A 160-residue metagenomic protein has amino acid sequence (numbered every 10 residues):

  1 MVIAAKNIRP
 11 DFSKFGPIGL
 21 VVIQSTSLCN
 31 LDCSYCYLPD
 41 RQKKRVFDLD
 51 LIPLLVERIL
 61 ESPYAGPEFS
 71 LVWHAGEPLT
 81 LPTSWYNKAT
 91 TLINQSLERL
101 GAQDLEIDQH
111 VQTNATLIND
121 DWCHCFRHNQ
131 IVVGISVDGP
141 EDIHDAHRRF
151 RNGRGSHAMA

Functional and structural regions predicted by a protein language model:
M1-V22, Y64: N-terminal [4Fe-4S]-dependent radical SAM core
N7-P10, C29-S34, G66-F69, P140: Short amphipathic alpha-helical segments, especially helix-boundary/capping motifs
D11-F15, Y35, L100-G101, H124-C125: Short, charge-rich binding segments
F15-D50: Canonical Radical SAM [4Fe-4S] cluster-binding loop centered on the CxxxCxxC motif and its immediate flanking residues
E57-V72, L81-A160: Radical SAM/AdoMet-radical enzyme domain recognition
G76-E77: Active-site neighborhood of divalent metal-dependent phosphoester/pyrophosphate hydrolases
